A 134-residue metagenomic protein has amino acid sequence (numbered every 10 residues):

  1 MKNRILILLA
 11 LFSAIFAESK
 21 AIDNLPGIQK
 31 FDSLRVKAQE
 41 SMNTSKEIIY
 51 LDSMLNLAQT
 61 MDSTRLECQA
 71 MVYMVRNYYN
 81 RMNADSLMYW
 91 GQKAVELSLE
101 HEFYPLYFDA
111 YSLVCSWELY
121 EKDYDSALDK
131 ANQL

Functional and structural regions predicted by a protein language model:
N3-R4, A21: N-terminal cationic leader/targeting segments used for protein routing and processing
R4-S13: Sec-dependent N-terminal signal peptides
E18-L134: A "functional boundary" signal
